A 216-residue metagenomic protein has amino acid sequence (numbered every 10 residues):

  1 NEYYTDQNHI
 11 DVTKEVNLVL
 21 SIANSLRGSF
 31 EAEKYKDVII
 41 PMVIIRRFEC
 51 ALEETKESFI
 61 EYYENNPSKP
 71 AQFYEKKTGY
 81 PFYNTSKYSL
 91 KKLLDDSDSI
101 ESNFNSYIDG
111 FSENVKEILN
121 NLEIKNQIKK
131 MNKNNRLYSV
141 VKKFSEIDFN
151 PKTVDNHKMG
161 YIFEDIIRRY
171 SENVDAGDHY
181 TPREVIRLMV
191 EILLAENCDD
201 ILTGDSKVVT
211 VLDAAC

Functional and structural regions predicted by a protein language model:
N1-C198: Non-catalytic, mostly N-terminal accessory regions of nucleic-acid modification and defense proteins
D200-A215: Conserved class I S-adenosyl-L-methionine
